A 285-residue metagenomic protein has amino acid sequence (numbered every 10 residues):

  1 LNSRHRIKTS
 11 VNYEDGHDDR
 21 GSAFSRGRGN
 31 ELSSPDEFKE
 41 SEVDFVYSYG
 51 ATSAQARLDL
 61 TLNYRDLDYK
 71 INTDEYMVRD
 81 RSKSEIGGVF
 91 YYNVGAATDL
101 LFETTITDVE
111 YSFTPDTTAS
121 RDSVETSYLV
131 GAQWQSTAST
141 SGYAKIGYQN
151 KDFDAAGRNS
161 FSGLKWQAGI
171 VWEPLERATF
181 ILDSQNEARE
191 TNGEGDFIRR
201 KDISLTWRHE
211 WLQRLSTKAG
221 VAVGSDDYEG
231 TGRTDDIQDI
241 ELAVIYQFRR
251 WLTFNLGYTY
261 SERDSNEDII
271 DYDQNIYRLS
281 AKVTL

Functional and structural regions predicted by a protein language model:
L1, V43-Y49, I86-Y92, V130-W134 (+5 more regions): Residues on the lipid-exposed face of transmembrane beta-strands in outer-membrane beta-barrel proteins
L1-L67, K83-S84: Outer-membrane beta-barrel channel domains
S3-T9, T52-L60, A96-F102, A138-A144 (+3 more regions): Repeated loop/turn-to-beta-strand initiation elements of outer-membrane beta-barrel proteins
N12-G29, D183-D196, A222-D235, Y258-Y272: Outer-membrane beta-barrel translocator/channel fold
Y13-H17, Y49-S53, L62-D68, I106-E110 (+5 more regions): Transmembrane beta-strands of outer-membrane beta-barrel pores
R26-S34, K70-M77, S112-A119, D152-A156 (+4 more regions): Extracellular loop and loop/strand-boundary signature of outer-membrane beta-barrel proteins
L32-K39, Y76-K83, T117-E125, A156-G163 (+3 more regions): Replace "Gram-negative outer membrane beta-barrel proteins" with "bacterial and organellar outer membrane beta-barrel
Y246-Q247, W251-T253, G257, D273-L285: Outer-membrane beta-barrel "beta-signal"
